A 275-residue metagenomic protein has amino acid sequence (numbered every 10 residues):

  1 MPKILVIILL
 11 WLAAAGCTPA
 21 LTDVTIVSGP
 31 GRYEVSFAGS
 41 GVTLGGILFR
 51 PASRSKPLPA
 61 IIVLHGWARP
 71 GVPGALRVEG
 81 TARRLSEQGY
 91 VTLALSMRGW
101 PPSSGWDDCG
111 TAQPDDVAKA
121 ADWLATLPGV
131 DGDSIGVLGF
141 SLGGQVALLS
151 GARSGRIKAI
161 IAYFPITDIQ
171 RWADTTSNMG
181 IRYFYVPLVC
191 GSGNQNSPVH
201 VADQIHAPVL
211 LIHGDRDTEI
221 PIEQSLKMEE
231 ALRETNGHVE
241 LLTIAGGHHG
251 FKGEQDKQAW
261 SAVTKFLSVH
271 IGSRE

Functional and structural regions predicted by a protein language model:
L21-S55: N-terminal cap/lid segment of alpha/beta-hydrolase-fold proteins
R54-L58, G66-G105, Q170: Short substrate-entry loop that stabilizes the transition state in hydrolases
V72-P73, P165-V201, A207: Mobile cap/lid helix-loop segments that gate and shape the active-site cleft of serine hydrolases
D108-P128: Alpha/beta-hydrolase active-site loop
G129-S141: Alpha/beta-hydrolase fold nucleophile elbow
G144-G155: Short glycine-enriched nucleophile-adjacent loop and the immediately C-terminal alpha-helix near the catalytic center
I205, L211-H213, D217: Short beta-strand/loop motif that positions the catalytic acidic residue of the alpha/beta-hydrolase fold
L226, T235-E275: C-terminal catalytic histidine-bearing segment of alpha/beta-hydrolase fold enzymes
